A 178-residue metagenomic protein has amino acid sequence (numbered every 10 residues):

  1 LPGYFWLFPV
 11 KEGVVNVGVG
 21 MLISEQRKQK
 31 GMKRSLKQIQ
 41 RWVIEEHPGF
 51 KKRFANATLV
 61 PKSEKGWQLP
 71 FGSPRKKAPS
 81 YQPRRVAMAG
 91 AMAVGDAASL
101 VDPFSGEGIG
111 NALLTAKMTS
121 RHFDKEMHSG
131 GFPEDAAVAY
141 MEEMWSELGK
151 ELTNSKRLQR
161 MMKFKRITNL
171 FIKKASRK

Functional and structural regions predicted by a protein language model:
L1-Q26, P83-V86, M92-A93: Active-site substrate-recognition segment that forms the wall of the catalytic cavity or substrate channel
Y4-F8, F54, F104, Y140: Aromatic side chains
V10, V19-G20, S63, A97 (+2 more regions): Fold-independent oxyanion-binding glycine-rich loops and adjacent beta-strand/coil segments at enzyme active sites
V19, Q29, K52-A55, H128-G131 (+2 more regions): Short linear functional motifs in flexible/disordered or boundary regions
R27-H122: FAD/FMN-dependent oxidoreductases across multiple families
R121-K178: C-terminal helical "tail/cap" subdomain of flavin- and related membrane-associated enzymes
